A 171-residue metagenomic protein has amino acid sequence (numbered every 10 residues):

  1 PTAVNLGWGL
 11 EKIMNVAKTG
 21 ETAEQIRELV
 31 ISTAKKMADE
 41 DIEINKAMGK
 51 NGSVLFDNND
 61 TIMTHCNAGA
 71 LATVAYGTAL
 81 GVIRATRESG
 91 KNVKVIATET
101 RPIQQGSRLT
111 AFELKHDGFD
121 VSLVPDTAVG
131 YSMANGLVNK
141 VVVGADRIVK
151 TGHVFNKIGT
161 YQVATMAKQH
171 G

Functional and structural regions predicted by a protein language model:
P1-V124: N-terminal active-site beta-alpha-beta segment that forms phosphate/nucleotide-binding and substrate-recognition loops
T98-G171: Conserved phosphate- and dinucleotide-binding cores of soluble alpha/beta proteins, encompassing both enzyme active
